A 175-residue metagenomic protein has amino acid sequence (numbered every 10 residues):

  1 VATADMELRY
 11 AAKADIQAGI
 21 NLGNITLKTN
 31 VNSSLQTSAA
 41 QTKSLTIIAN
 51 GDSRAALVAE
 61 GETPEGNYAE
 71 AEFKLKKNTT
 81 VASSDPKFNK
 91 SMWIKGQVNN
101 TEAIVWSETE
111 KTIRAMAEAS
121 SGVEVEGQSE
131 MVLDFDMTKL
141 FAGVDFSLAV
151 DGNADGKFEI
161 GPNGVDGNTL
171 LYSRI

Functional and structural regions predicted by a protein language model:
V1-I175: A short, solvent-exposed, low-complexity linear motif enriched for acidic/polar residues with Pro/Gly/Ser/Thr
